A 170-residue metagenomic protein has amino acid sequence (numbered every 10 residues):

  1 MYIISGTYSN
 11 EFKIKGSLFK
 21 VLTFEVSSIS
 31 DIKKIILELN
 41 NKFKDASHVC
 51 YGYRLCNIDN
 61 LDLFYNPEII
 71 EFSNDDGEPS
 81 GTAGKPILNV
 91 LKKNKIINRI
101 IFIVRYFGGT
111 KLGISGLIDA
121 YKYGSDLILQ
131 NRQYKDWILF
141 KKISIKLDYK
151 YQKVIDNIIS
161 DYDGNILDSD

Functional and structural regions predicted by a protein language model:
M1-T82: C-terminal regulatory domains involved in ligand/effector binding and gene-expression control
K42-A46, Y162-L167: A common structural junction motif
I97-F107: Glycine- and acidic-rich phosphate- and metal-coordinating loops
I114-I118: Conserved structured catalytic cores and adjacent interaction surfaces of nucleotide-binding/hydrolyzing enzymes
Y121-F140: Long, charge-dense
K135-Y151: Short glycine-/aliphatic-rich beta-strand segments at the starts of folded cytosolic domains
K146-I166: Short amphipathic alpha-helix segments
